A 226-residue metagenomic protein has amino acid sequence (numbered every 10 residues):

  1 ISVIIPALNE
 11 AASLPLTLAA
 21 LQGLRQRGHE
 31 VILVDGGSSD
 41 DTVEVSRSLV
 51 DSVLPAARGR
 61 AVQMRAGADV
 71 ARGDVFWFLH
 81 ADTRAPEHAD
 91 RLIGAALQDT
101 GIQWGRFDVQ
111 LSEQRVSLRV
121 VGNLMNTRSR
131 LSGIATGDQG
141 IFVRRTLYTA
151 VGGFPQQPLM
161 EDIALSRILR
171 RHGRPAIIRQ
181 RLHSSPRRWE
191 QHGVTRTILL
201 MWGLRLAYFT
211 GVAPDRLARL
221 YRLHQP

Functional and structural regions predicted by a protein language model:
I1-S2, E30, A164: Cell-envelope/extracellular polymer assembly enzymes that use nucleotide-activated donors
A12-L16, D40-L49, H88: Acidic helix N-cap motif at the loop->helix transition within catalytic regions of sugar-transfer enzymes
A19-G28: Short, acidic, metal-binding catalytic loop of nucleotide-sugar glycosyltransferases
I32, V43-V70: Conserved donor nucleotide-binding strand/loop of the catalytic core
D35-V43, T83-R84: A conserved acidic beta->alpha catalytic loop
F76: Short aromatic/hydrophobic "clamp" motif used to bind/position activated sugar donors
E87-S117: Conserved donor NDP-sugar-binding/catalytic core segment of glycosyltransferases
R167-P226: Hydrophobic helical membrane-anchoring modules
